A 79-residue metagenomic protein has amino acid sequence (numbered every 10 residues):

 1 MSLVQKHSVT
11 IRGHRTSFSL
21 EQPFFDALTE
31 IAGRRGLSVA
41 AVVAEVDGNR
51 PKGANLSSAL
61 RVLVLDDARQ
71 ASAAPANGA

Functional and structural regions predicted by a protein language model:
M1-S2: Short solvent-exposed loop/turn micro-motifs enriched in small/polar/acidic residues
Q5, R69-A79: Short, charged, intrinsically disordered terminal tails
K6-V64: Amphipathic, hydrophobic secondary-structure cores in small proteins
